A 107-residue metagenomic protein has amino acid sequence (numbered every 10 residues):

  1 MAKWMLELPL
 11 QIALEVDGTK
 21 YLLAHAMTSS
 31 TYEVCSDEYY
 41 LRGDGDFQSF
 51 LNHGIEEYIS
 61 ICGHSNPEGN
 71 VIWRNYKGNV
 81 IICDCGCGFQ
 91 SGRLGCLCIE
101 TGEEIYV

Functional and structural regions predicted by a protein language model:
M1-I82, G86-G92, I99-V107: Acidic, His/Gly-enriched loop-helix segments that form or flank divalent-metal centers in metallo-dependent hydrolases
